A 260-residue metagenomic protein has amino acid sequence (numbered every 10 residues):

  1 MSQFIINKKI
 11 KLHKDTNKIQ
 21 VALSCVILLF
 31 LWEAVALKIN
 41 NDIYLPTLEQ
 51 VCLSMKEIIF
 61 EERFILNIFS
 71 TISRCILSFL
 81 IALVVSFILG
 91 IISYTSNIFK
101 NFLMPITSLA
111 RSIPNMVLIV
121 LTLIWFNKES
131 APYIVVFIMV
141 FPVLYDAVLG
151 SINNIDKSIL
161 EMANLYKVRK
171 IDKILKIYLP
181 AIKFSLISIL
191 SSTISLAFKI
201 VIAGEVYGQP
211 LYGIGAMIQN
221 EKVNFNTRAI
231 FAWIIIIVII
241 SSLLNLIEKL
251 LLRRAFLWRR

Functional and structural regions predicted by a protein language model:
M1-S24, L246-R260: Transmembrane alpha-helical segments of polytopic membrane transport and secretion proteins
I10-H13, L37-L80: Periplasmic/extracellular loop-to-transmembrane helix junction in inner-membrane transport proteins
L77-T107: Transmembrane-helix boundary motif in ABC transporter permease subunits
N97, S188, A232-R260: C-terminal transmembrane helix and the adjacent membrane-cytosol boundary/short C-terminal tail of inner/organellar
S108-V143, G150: Generic hydrophobic transmembrane alpha-helix motif, especially the helices
I134-I138, K170-G204: Transmembrane alpha-helices
A147-L186: Short cytoplasmic-facing helical segments at TM-TM junctions of multi-pass membrane proteins
I189-V238, K249: Non-cytoplasmic
